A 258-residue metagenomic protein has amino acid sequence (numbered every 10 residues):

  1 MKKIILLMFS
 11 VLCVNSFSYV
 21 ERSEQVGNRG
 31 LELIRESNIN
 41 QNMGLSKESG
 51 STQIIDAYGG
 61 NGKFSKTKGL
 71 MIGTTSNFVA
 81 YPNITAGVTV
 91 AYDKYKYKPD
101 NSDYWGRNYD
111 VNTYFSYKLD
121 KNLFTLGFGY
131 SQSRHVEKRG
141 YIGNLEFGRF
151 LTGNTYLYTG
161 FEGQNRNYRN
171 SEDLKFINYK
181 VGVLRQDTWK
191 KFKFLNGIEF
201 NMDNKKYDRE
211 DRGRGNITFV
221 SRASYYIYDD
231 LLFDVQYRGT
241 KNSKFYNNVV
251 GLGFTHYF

Functional and structural regions predicted by a protein language model:
M1-E21: Classical Sec-dependent N-terminal signal peptides that target proteins to the secretory pathway
Y19-Y257: Transmembrane beta-barrel domains of bacterial outer-membrane proteins
